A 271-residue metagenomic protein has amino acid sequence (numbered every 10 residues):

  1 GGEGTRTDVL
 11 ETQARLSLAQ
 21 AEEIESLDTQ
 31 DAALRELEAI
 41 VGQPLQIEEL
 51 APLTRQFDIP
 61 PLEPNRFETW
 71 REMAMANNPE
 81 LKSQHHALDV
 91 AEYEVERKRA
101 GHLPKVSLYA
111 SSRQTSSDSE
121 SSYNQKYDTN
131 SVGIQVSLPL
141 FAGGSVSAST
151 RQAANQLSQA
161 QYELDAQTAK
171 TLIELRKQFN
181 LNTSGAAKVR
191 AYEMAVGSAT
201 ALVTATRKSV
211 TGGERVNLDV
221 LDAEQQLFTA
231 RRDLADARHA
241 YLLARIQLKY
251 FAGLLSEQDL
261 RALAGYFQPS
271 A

Functional and structural regions predicted by a protein language model:
G1-M73, L181, G185, Q226-F228 (+1 more regions): Periplasmic alpha-helical coiled-coil/stalk elements that build and connect Gram-negative outer-membrane
V9, Q13, Q43-S111, Q258-A271: Amphipathic alpha-helical coiled-coil scaffold segments and their short linker/junction regions
L10, D28, S112, S119 (+3 more regions): Outer-membrane beta-barrel domain signature
T12-R15, A33-R35, S83-K98, S145-D233 (+1 more regions): Amphipathic alpha-helical coiled-coil segments
W70, N130-V136: Hydrophobic, lipid-facing positions within transmembrane beta-strands of outer-membrane proteins
K82, G101-N130, L140-R151, L157 (+1 more regions): Small/polar (Gly/Ser/Thr/Ala-rich) solvent-exposed segments that form structured loops/beta-strands/short helices used
D233-A271: Acidic, low-complexity, intrinsically disordered peripheral segments
